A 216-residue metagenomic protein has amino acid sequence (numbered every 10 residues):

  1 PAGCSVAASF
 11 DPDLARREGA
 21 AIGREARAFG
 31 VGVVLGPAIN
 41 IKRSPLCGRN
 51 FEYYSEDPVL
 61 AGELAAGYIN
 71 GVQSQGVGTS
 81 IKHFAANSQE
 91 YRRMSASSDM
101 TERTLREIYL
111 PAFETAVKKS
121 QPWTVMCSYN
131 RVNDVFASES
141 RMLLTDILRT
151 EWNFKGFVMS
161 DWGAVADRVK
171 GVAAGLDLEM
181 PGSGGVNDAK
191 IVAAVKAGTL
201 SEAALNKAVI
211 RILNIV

Functional and structural regions predicted by a protein language model:
P1-V216: Glycoside hydrolase catalytic-domain context in secreted enzymes
